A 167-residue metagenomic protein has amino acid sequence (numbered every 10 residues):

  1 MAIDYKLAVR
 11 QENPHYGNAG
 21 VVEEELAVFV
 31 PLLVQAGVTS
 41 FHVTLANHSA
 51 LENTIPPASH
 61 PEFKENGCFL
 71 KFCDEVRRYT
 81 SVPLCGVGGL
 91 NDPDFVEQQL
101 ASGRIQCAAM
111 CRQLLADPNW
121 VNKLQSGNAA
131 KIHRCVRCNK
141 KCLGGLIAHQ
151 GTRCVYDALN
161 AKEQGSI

Functional and structural regions predicted by a protein language model:
M1-I167: Flavin-dependent oxidoreductase catalytic cores
